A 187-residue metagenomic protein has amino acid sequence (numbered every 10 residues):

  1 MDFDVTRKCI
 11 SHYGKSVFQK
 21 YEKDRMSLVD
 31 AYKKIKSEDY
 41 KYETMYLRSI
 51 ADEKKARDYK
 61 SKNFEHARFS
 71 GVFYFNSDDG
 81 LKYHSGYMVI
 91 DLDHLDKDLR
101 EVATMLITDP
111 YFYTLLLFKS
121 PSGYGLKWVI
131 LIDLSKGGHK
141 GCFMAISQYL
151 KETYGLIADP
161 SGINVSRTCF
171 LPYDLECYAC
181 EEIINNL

Functional and structural regions predicted by a protein language model:
M1, Y111-S120: Short, glycine- and small/hydrophobic-rich beta-strand elements in well-ordered beta-sheets
M1-G86: DNA replication initiation on ssDNA origins
D2-K15, V72-K97, I132-L187: DNA replication initiation modules
K54, K60, L106-P110, I146-Y154: Hydrophobic, Leu/Ile/Phe/Ala-enriched alpha-helical segments that form helix-helix packing faces
Y83-S85, F112, G123: Short connector loops at helix/strand junctions that flank enzyme active sites, especially segments positioning acidic
L95-Y113: Short amphipathic alpha-helix segments
L116-S122, D159-N164: Short beta-strand
Y124-L131: A generic structural motif
